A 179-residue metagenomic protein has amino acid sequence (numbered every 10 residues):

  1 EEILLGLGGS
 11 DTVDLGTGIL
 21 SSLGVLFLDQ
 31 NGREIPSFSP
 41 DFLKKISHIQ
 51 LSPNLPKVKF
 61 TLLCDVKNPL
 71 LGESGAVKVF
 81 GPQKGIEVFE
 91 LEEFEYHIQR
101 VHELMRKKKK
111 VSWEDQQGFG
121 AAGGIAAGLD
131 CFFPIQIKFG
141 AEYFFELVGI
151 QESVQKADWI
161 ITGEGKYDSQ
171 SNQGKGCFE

Functional and structural regions predicted by a protein language model:
E2-G6, D11-K59: Glycine/threonine-rich beta-strand-loop-alpha-helix active-site module that forms ligand/phosphate-binding
L7-D14, N68, G118-A121: Gly/Ser/Thr-rich loops at beta-strand to alpha-helix junctions that form or flank small-molecule/cofactor-binding
L26-D29, E34, G81-H102, F139-L147 (+1 more regions): Gly/Ser/Thr-rich active-site loops/lids in small-molecule metabolic enzymes that frequently grip phosphoryl groups
F42-S52, L63-S74, P82, G120-A121 (+4 more regions): A structural signal for small-residue-enriched, beta-sheet-centric alpha/beta enzyme cores and oligomeric scaffold folds
S47-L63, K67-L70, G81-W113: Ligand-binding beta-strand-loop-alpha-helix segment within the catalytic cores of soluble metabolic enzymes
E93-I160: Oxyanion-binding "anion nests"
W159, G165-E179: C-terminal non-catalytic interaction/assembly regions of soluble proteins
